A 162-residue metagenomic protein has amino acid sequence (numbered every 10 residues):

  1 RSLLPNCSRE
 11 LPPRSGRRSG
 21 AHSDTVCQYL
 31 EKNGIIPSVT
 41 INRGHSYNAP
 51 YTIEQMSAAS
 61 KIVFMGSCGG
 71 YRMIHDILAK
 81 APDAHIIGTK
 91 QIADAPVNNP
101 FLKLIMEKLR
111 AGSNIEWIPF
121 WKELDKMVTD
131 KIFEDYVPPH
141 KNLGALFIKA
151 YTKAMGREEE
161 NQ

Functional and structural regions predicted by a protein language model:
R1-T25: A domain-level signal for caspase-like cysteine endopeptidase catalytic cores and their zymogen-processing architecture
L4-E10, F101, A111, T129: A substrate-binding/cap region within the structured catalytic cores of diverse enzymes
Y29, K108, E123, M127: Residues that form generic nucleotide/phosphate-binding pockets
L30-L109: Catalytic cores of nucleophile-dependent amide-cleaving enzymes
G34, L109-S113, V128, I132: Generic secondary-structure transition motif, activating predominantly at the C-termini of alpha-helices
D94, S113-E116: Intrinsic-disorder/low-complexity, polar/charged segments
N98-G112, D135, P139-H140, G144: Eukaryote-biased recognition of electropositive, low-complexity segments and basic polyanion/acidic-motif-binding
W117-Q162: Caspase-like cysteine protease fold
